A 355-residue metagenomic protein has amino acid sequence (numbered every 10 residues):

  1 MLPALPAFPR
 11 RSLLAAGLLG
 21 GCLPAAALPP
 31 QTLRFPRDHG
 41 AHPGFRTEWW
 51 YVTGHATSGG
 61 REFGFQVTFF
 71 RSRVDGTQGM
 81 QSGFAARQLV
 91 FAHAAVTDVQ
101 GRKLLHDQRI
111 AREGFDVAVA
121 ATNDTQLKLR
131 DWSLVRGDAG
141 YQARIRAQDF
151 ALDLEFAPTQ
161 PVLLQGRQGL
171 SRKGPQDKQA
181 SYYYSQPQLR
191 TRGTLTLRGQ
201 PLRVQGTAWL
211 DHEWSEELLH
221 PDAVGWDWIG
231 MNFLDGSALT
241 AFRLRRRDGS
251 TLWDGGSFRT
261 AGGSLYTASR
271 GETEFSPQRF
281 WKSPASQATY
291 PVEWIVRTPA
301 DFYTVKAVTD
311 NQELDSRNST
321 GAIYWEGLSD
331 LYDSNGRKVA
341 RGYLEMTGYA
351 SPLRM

Functional and structural regions predicted by a protein language model:
L2-L19: N-terminal secretory signal peptides and thylakoid transit peptides that target proteins across membranes
A26-M355: Structured soluble/peripheral alpha/beta segments that form catalytic or ligand/cofactor-binding pockets
